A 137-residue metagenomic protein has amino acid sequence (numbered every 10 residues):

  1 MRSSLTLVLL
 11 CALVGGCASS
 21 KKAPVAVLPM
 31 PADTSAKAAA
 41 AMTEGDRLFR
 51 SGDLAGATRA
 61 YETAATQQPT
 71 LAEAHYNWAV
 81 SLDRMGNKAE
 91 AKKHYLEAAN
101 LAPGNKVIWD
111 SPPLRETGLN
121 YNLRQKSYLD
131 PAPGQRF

Functional and structural regions predicted by a protein language model:
C11-T34: Bacterial Sec signal peptide processing site at the extreme N-terminus
R50-S51, R84-M85, T117-L119: Register position in tetratricopeptide repeats
N77, S111-P112: Canonical tetratricopeptide repeat
